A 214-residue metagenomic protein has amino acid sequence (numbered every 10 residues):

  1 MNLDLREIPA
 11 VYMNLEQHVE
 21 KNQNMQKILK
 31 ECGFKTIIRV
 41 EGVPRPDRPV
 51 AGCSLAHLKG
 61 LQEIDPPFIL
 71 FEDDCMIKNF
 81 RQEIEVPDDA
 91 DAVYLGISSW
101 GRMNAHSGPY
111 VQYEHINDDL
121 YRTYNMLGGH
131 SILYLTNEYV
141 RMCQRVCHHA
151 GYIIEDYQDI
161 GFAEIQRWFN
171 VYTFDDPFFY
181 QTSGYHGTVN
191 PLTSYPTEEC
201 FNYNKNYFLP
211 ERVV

Functional and structural regions predicted by a protein language model:
M1-F71, C75-V214: An acidic/histidine-cluster motif and surrounding catalytic segment that typifies divalent-metal-assisted enzyme active
